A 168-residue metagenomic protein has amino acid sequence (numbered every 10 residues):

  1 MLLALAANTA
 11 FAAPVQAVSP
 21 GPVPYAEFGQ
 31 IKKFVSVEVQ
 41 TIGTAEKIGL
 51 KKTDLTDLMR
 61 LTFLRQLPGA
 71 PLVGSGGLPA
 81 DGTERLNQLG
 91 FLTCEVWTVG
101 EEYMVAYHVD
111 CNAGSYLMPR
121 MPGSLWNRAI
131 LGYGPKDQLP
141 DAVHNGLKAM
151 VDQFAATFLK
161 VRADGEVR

Functional and structural regions predicted by a protein language model:
M1-T9: Bacterial N-terminal signal peptides
F11-D57, K160-R168: A structural "domain/chain start" motif
A13, S19-V23, L67-P71, L78 (+3 more regions): Intrinsic-disorder/low-complexity coil detector
A17-P20, K33-S36, L72-V73, V109-C111 (+2 more regions): Generic preference for hydrophobic/aromatic residues in regular secondary structure cores
F34-N87: N-terminal segment of the mature soluble domain
R85-V167: Amphipathic beta-strand/beta-sheet edge segments enriched in Tyr/Trp
